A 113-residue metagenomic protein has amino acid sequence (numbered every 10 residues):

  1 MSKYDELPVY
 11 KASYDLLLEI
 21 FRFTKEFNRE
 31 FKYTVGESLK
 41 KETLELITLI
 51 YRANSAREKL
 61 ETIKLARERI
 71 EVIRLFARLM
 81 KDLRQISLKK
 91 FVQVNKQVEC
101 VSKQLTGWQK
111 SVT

Functional and structural regions predicted by a protein language model:
M1-T113: Amphipathic alpha-helical assembly/interaction segments
